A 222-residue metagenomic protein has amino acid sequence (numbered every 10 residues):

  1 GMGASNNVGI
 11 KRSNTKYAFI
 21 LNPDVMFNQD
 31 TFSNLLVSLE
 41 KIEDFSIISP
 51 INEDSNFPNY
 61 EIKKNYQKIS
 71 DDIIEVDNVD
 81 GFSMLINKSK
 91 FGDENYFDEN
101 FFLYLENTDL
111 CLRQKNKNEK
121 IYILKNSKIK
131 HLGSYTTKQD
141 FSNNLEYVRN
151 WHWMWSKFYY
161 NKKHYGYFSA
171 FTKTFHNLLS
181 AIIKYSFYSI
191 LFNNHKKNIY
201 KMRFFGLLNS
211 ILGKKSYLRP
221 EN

Functional and structural regions predicted by a protein language model:
G3-V8, V25-L103, T108, K117: Acidic/His-rich active-site region of diverse nucleotide-sugar glycosyltransferases
A18: Short aromatic/hydrophobic "clamp" motif used to bind/position activated sugar donors
L21-P23: Catalytic metal- and UDP-sugar-binding loop of GT-A-like glycosyltransferases, i.e., residues flanking the conserved
I74-M84, Q139-F175: Extended, non-globular alpha-helical segments
N107-R113, I129: Short active-site alpha-helical segment characteristic of glycosyltransferases and processive polysaccharide synthases
K120, L124-N144, K157: Active-site donor/metal-binding and catalytic loop motifs of nucleotide-sugar-dependent glycosylation enzymes
V148-S156, Y167-N222: Non-catalytic, C-terminal membrane-associated alpha-helical segments of glycosyltransferases
